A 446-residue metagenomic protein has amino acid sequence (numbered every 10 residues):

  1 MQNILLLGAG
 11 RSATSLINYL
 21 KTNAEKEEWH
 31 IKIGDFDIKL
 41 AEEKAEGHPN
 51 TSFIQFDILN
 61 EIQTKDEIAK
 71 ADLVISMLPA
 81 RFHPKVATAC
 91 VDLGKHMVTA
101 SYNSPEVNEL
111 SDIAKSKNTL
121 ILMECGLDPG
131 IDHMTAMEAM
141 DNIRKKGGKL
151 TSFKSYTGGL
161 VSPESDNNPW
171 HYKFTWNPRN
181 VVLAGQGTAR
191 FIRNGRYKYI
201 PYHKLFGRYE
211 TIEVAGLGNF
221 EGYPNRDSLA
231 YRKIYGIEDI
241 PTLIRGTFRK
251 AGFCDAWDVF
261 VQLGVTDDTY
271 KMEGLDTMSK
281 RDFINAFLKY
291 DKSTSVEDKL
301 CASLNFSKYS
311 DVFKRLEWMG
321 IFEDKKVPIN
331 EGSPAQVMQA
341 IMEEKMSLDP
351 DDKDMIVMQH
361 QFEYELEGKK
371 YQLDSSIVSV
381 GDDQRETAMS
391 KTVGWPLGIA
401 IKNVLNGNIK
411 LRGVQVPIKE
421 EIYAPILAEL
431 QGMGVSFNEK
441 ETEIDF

Functional and structural regions predicted by a protein language model:
I4-G8: Conserved N-terminal Rossmann-fold NAD(P)-binding element of oxidoreductases
S12: Hydrophobic/small residue at the entry helix of a nucleotide-binding pocket
F36-L40, S104: Helix N-cap at the beta1-alpha1 junction of Rossmann-like dinucleotide-binding domains, i.e., the first residues
G47-N60: Rossmann-fold cofactor-recognition segment
I58-K70: Conserved Rossmann-fold cofactor-binding substructure of NAD(P)-dependent oxidoreductases
A89-V107: ADP-ribose/adenylate-binding Rossmann-like module
S101-M123: Rossmann-fold NAD(P)-binding glycine/threonine-rich loop
N142-F446: C-terminal catalytic/substrate-binding lobe primarily of soluble NAD(P)-dependent oxidoreductases
